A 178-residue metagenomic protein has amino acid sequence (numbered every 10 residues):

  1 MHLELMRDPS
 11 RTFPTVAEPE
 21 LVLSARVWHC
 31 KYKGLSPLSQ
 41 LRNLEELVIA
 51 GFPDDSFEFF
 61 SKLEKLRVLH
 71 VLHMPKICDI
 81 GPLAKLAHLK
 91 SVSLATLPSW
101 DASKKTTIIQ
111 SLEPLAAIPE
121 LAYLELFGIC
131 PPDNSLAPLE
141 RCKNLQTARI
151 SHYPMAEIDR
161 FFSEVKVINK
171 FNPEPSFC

Functional and structural regions predicted by a protein language model:
M1-C178: Concave beta-strand-loop units of leucine-rich repeat
